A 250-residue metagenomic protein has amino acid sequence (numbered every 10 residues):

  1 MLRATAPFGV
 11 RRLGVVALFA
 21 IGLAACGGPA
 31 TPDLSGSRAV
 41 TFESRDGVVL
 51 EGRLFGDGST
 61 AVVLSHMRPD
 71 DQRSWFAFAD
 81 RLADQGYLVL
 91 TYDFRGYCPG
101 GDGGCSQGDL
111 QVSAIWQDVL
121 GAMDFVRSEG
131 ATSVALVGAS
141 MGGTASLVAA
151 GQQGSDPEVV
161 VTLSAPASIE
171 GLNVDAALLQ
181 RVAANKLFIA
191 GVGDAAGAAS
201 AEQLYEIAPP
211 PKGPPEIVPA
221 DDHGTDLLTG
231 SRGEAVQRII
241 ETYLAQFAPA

Functional and structural regions predicted by a protein language model:
G22-A25: C-terminal motif of bacterial Sec signal peptides marking the signal peptidase cleavage site
G28-F55: N-terminal cap/lid segment of alpha/beta-hydrolase-fold proteins
G58-S59, H66-D70: Active-site glycine-rich loops that stabilize anionic/oxyanionic intermediates across multiple enzyme folds
R68-D80, S200: The serine-hydrolase catalytic nucleophile loop
L82-G103: Conserved alpha/beta-hydrolase
Q107-E129: Alpha/beta-hydrolase active-site loop
D124-A183: Primarily recognizes the serine-hydrolase "nucleophile elbow" in alpha/beta-hydrolase and SGNH/GDSL folds
V182, F188-A190: Short beta-strand/loop motif that positions the catalytic acidic residue of the alpha/beta-hydrolase fold
